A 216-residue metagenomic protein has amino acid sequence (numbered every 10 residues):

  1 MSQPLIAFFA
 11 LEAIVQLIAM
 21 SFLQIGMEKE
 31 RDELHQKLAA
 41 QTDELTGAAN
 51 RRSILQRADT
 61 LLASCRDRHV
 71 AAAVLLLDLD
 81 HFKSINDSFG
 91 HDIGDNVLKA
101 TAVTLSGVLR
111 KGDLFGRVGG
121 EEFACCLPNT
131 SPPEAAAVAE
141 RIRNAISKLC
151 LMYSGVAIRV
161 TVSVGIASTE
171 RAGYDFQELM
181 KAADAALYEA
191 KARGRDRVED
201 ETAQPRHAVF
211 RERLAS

Functional and structural regions predicted by a protein language model:
M1-R31: Membrane-embedded alpha-helical segments, specifically the hydrophobic cores of selected transmembrane helices
K37-Q56, L77-H91, K99: Conserved nucleotide-binding and Mg2+-coordinating catalytic segments in signaling enzymes
L38, R51-A71, A102-R110, P128: Short regulatory alpha-helical coupling segments that immediately precede and/or link into cyclic nucleotide signaling
D87, L127-T130, S147, T169-E170: Residue-level recognition of strand-loop junctions within catalytic nucleotide-signaling folds
V97, R110, A124-R141: Short helix/loop segment flanking the catalytic signature motif in cyclic-nucleotide metabolism enzymes
L114-R117: A short pre-motif secondary-structure segment
A136, S154, T169-S216: Catalytic-core segments of nucleotide cyclases and related cyclic-nucleotide turnover enzymes
I146-V162: Catalytic core regions of nucleotide second-messenger enzymes
